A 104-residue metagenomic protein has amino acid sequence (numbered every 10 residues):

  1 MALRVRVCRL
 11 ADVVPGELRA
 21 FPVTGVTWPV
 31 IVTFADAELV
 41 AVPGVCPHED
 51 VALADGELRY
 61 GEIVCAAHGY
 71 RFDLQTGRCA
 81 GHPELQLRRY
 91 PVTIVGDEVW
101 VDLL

Functional and structural regions predicted by a protein language model:
M1-Y60, R89-L104: N-terminal pre-ligand scaffold of iron-sulfur
C46, C65-H68: Short cysteine clusters
A52-L58, R71-G81: Iron-sulfur (Fe-S) cluster-binding segments and ferredoxin-like electron-carrier domains, especially [2Fe-2S]
Y60-A66, A80-R88: Short cysteine/histidine-rich metal-coordination sites, predominantly Zn2+-binding motifs
A67-G69, C79-G81, W100-L103: Low-complexity, flexible helical/coil segments
